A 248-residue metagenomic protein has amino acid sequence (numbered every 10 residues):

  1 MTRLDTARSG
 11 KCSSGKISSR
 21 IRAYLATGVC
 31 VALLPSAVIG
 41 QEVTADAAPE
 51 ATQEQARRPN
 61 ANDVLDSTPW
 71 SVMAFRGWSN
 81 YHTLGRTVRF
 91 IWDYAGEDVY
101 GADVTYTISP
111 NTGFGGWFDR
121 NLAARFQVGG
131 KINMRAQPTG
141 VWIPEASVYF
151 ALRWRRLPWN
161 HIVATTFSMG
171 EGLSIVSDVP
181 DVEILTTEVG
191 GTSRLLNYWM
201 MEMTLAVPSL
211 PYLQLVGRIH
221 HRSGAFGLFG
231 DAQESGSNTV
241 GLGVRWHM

Functional and structural regions predicted by a protein language model:
M1-D66: Cleavable N-terminal export/targeting peptides
A37-Y106, R245: Short glycine/proline- and aromatic-enriched beta-strand/turn motifs that initiate or cap beta-hairpins
N62-L65, W92-Y94, G116-F118, T186-T187 (+2 more regions): Short secondary-structure boundary/capping segments within folded domains
P69, A95-D103, I143-Y149, L196-M200 (+1 more regions): Transmembrane beta-barrel architecture of outer-membrane proteins
W70-N80, A124-M134, F167-I175, G217-H221: Transmembrane beta-barrel strands of outer-membrane/channel proteins
A102-M134: A glycine-rich, hydrophobic loop/mini-helix early in the fold
I108-T112, T139-S235, R245-M248: Outer-membrane beta-barrel transmembrane domain signature
V240-V244: Short, hydrophobic-biased amphipathic alpha-helical segments
